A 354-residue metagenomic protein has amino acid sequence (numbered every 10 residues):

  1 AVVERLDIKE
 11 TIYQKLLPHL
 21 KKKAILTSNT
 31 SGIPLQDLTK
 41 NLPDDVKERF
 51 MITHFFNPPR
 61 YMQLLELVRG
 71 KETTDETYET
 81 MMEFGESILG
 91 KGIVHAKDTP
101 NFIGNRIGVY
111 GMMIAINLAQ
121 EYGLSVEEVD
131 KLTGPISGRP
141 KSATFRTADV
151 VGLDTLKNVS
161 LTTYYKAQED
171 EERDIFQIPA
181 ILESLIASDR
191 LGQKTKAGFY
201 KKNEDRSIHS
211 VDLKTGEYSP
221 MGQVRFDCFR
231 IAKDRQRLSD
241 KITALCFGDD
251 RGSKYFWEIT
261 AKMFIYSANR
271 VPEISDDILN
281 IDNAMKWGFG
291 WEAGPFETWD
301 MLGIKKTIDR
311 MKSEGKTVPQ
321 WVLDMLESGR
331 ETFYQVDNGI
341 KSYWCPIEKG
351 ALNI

Functional and structural regions predicted by a protein language model:
A1-I354: N-terminal glycine-rich phosphate-binding loop for ADP-containing cofactors
